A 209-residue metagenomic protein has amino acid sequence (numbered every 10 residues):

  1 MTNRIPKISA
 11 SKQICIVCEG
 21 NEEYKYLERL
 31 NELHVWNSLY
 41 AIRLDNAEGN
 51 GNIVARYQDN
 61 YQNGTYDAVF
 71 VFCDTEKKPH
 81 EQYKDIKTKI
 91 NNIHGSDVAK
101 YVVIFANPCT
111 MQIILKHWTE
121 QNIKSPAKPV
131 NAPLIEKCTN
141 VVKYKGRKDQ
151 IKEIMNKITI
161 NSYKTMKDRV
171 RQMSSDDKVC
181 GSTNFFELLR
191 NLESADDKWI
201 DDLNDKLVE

Functional and structural regions predicted by a protein language model:
M1-Q13, Y24-L44, G51, A55-F70 (+1 more regions): C-terminal accessory helical subdomains adjacent to catalytic cores in phosphodiester- and nucleotide-handling enzymes
C15-E19: Short hydrophobic beta-strand that contains or immediately precedes a catalytic carboxylate
